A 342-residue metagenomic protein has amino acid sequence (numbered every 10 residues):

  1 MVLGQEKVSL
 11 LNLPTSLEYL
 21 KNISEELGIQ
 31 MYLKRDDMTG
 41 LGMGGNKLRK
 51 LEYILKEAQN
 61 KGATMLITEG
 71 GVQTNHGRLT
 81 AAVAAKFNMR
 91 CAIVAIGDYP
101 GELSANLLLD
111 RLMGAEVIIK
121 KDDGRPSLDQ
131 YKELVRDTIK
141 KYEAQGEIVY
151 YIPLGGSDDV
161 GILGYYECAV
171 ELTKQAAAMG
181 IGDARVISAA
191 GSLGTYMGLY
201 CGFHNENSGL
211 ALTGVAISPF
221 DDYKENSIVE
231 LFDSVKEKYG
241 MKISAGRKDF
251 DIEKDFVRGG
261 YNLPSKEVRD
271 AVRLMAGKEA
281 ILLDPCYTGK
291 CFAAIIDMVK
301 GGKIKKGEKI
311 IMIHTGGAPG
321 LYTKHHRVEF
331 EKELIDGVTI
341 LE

Functional and structural regions predicted by a protein language model:
M1-E342: PLP-dependent amino-acid enzyme catalytic core
